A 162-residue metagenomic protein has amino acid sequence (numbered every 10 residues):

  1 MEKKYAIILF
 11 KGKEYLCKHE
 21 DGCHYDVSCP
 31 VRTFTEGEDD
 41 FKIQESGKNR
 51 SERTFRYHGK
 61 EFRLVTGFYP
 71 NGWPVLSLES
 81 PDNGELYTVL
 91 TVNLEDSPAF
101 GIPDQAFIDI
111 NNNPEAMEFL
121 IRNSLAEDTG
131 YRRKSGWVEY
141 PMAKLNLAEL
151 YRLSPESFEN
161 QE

Functional and structural regions predicted by a protein language model:
M1-K3, P155-E162: Short intrinsically disordered terminal tails
K4-F10: A short beta-strand micro-motif
F10, E36, Y57, R122 (+1 more regions): Structural motif
Y15-H19: Short beta-strand-centered aromatic/proline hotspots
D21-F34, W73, S77-D82: Basic/aromatic-rich interaction segments and small domains that mediate binding to polyanionic partners
R32-E45, E79-S124: Acidic, aromatic-enriched beta-alpha/helix-loop junctions
K48-F100: Charged, low-complexity intrinsically disordered segments and flexible loops
I110-F158: Short, compact, well-ordered microdomains
